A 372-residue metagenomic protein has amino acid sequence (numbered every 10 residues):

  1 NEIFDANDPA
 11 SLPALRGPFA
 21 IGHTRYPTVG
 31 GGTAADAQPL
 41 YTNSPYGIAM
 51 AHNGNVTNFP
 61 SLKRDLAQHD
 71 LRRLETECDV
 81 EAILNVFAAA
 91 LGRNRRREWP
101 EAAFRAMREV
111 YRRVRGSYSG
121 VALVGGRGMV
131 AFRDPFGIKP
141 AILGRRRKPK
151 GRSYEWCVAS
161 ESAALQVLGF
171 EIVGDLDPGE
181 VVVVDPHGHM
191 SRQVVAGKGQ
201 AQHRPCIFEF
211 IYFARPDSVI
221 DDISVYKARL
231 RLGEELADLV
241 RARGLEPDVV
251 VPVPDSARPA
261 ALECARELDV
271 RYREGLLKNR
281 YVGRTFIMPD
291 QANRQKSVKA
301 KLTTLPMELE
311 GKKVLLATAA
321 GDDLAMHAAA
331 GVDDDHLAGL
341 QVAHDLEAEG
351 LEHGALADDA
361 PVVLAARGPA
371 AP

Functional and structural regions predicted by a protein language model:
N1, N7, L12, K312-G321 (+1 more regions): Short, intrinsically disordered, charge-balanced linker/junction segments flanking boundaries in proteins
N1-D177, V183-D248, V253: Conserved short alpha-helical segments that host acidic/polar catalytic motifs at enzyme active sites
V86-E101, P254, A265-R284: Amphipathic alpha-helical
G125-G128, V249-P259, R280-V282, A320: A glycine-rich phosphate-binding loop feature that marks nucleotide/adenosyl-phosphate handling sites
V250, A257-C264, L268, Y272 (+2 more regions): Extended, hydrophobic alpha-helical segments in both membrane/secreted and soluble proteins
E267-T318: Short, glycine/charge-rich flexible loops or terminal/linker lids adjacent to PRPP-binding catalytic cores
M326-A330, A338-G339, A343, A348 (+3 more regions): Short linear motifs in low-complexity or flexible loops
